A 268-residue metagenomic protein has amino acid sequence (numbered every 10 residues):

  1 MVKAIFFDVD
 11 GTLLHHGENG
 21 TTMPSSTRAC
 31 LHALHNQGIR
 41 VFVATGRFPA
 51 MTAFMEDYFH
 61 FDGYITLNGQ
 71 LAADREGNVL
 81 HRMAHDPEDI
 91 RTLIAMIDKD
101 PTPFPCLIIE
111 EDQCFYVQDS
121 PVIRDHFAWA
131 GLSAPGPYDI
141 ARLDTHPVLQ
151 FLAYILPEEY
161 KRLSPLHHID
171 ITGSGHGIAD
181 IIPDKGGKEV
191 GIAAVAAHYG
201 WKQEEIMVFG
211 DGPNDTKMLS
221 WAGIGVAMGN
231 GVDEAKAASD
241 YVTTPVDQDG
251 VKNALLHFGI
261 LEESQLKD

Functional and structural regions predicted by a protein language model:
V2-A4, P24, I181-D268: Mg2+-dependent phosphoryl-transfer enzymes with acidic/Ser/Thr/Gly-rich catalytic loops
K3-N19: Asp-based phosphoryl-transfer active-site loop
T22-I123: Active-site phosphate-binding/coordination module
H32-N36, D98, P165, S220 (+1 more regions): Anion (oxyanion) recognition and catalysis
F59-H60, N68, P165-H168, W221-A222 (+1 more regions): Short, structured coil segments at secondary-structure junctions
F61-G69, H126-A128, I171-G175, G225-G229 (+1 more regions): Short hydrophobic/aromatic-enriched beta-strand-loop microsegments
T102-W221, N230: Conserved acidic, metal-coordinating active-site core of Asp-based, Mg2+-dependent phosphoryl-transfer enzymes
